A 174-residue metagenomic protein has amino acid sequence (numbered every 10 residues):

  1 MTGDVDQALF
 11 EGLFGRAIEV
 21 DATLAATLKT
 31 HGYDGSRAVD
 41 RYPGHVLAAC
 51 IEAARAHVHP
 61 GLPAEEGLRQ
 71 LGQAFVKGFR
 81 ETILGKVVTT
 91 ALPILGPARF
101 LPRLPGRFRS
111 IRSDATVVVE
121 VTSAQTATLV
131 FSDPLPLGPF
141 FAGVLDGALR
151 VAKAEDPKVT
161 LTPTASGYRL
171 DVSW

Functional and structural regions predicted by a protein language model:
M1-Y33: Charged, compositionally biased N-terminal leader segments and the immediate start of the first structured element
T2-G15, R109-P139, L149-W174: Short terminal or interdomain "cap/linker" segment that borders an active site or interface and mediates
Y33-F140, T162: Amphipathic interaction/junction segments at domain boundaries or subunit interfaces
